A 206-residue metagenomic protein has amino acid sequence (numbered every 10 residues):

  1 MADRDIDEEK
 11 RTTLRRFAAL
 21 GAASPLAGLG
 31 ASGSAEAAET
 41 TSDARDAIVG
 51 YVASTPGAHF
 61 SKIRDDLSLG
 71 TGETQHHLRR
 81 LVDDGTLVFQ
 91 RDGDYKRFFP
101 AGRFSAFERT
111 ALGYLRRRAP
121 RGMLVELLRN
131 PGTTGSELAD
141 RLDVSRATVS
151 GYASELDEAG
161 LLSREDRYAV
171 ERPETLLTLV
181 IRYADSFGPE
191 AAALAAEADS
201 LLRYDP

Functional and structural regions predicted by a protein language model:
M1-T41, A47-G50, R80, E155 (+1 more regions): Long, low-complexity, charge-rich intrinsically disordered regions
F17-D46, D94-R121, T148: Short alpha-helical segments that sit at the start of domains
S42-A58, L115-G132: Short amphipathic alpha-helical interface segments
I48, H59-S105: Acidic (E/D-rich), amphipathic helical modules within compact regulatory domains
T55-L67, N130-L142: Short acidic, hydrophobic short linear motifs in intrinsically disordered regions
L69-R80, D143-E158: Short amphipathic alpha-helical interaction segments
G85, A159-G160: Glycine-centered, phosphate/nucleic-acid-interacting loop/turn motifs that mediate DNA/RNA or nucleotide
K96, P100-V125, T175-S200: Conserved segment of winged-helix/HTH DNA-binding domains
